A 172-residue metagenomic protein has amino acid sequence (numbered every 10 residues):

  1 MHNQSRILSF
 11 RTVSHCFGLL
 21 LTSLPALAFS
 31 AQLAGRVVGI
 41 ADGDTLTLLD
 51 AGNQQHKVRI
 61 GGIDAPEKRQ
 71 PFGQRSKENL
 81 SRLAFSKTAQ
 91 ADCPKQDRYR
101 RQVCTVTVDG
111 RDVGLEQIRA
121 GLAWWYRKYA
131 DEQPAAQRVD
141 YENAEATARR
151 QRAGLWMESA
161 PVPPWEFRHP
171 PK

Functional and structural regions predicted by a protein language model:
H2-F10, L27-K172: Small beta-barrel nucleic-acid-binding modules, primarily SNase/OB-fold domains and secondarily Tudor-like barrels
R11-A26: Bacterial N-terminal signal peptides
